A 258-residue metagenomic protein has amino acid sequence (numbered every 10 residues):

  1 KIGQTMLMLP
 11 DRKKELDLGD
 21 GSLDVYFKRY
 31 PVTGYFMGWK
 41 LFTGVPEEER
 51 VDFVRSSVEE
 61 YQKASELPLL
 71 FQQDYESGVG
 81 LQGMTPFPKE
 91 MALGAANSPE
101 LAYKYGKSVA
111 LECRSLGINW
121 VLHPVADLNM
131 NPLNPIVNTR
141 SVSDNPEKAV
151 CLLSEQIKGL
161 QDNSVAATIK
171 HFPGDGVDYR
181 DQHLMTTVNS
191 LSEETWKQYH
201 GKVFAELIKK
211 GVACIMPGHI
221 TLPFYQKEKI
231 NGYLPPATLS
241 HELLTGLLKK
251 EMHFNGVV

Functional and structural regions predicted by a protein language model:
K1-G94: N-terminal hydrophobic targeting/anchoring segments and the immediately downstream early-domain regions of hydrolases
G3-D11, Y75-L93, P132, A167-V188 (+1 more regions): N-terminal small/glycine-rich loop or linker at the start of catalytic domains across soluble metabolic enzymes
G3-L9, T33-G38, P68-Q73, S77-V79 (+5 more regions): Structural recognition of the beta-strand scaffold that forms the well-ordered cores of secreted hydrolase catalytic
D11-K14, W39-E49, E90-Y103, N138-E147 (+2 more regions): Second-shell loop/turn segments in exported
L18-Y26, V45-K63, D144-V258: Second-shell residues forming the walls of enzyme active-site clefts
L41, L128, I220-L222: Acidic, glycine-rich active-site loops and adjacent beta-strand->loop/helix elements that engage anionic groups
S57-P86, G106-N129, A149-G176: Glycine-rich, aromatic-flanked loop segments that form ligand/cofactor-binding clefts across common enzyme folds
V109, V137-N138: Active-site-adjacent helix-turn-beta-strand microarchitecture at beta-sheet edges that either contains or buttresses
